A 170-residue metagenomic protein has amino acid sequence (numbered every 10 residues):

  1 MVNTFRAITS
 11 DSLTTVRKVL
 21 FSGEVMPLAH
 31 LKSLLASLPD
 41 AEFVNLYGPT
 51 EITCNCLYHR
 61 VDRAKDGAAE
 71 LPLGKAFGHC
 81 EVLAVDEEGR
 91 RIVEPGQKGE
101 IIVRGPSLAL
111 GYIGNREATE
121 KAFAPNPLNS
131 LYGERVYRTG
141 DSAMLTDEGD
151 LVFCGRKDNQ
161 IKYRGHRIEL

Functional and structural regions predicted by a protein language model:
T4-F5, G149: Short, flexible segments with low predicted structural confidence
F5-P72, E81: Gly/Ser/Thr-rich phosphate-binding loop
A36, E42-N45, R60-L170: AMP-dependent adenylate-forming
